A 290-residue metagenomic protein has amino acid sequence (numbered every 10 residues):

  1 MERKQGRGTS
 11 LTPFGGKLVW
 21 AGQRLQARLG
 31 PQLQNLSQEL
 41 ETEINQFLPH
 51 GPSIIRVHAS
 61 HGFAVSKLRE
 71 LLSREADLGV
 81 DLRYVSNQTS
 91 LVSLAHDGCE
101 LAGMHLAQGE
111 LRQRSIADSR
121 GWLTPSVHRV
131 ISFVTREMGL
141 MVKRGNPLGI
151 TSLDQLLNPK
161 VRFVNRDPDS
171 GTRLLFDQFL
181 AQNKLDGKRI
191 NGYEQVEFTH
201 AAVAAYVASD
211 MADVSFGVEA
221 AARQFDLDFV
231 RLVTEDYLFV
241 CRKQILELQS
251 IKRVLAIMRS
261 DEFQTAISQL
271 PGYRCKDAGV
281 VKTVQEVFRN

Functional and structural regions predicted by a protein language model:
M1-G98, A117, W122-H128, L153 (+1 more regions): N-terminal hydrophobic or amphipathic helices and topogenic motifs
G51-S60, D154-L174: Short loop->beta-strand "edge-of-pocket" segments that line small-molecule binding or catalytic clefts across diverse
G79-S86, G187-T199: Short beta-strand-to-loop elements that line the ligand-binding cleft of bilobed periplasmic-binding protein-like
Q88-A102, A107, V196-M211: Short helices/loops that flank or line small-molecule/ion binding pockets
H105-S119, A204-V233: A ligand-binding cleft/hinge motif common to bilobed small-molecule-binding domains
V127-E137, L227-A256, D277-T283: Periplasmic-binding protein-like
F133, V142-F163: Flexible hinge/capping segments at coil-to-helix
R144-T151, L185, Q244-S250: Short helix-loop capping/hinge motifs at secondary-structure junctions, enriched in acidic/polar residues
